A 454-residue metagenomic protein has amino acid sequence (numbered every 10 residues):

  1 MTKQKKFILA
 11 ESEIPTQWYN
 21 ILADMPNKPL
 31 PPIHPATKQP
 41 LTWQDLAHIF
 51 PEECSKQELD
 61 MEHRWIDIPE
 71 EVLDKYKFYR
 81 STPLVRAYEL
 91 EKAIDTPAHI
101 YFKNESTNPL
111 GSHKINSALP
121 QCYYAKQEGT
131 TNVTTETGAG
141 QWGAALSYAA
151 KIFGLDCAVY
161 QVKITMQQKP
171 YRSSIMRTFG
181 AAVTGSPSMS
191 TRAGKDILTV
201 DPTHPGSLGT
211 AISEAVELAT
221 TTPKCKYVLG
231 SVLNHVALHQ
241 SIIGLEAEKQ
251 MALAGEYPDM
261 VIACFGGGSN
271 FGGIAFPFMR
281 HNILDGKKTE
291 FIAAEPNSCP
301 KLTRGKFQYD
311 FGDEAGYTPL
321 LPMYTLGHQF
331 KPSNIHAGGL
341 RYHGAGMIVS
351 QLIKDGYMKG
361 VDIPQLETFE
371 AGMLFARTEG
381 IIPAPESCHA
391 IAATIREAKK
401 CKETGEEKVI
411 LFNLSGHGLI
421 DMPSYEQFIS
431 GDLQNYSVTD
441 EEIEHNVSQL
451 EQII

Functional and structural regions predicted by a protein language model:
T2-T130: Positively charged, low-complexity intrinsically disordered leader regions
W65, I197-H235, I243, G255 (+4 more regions): Active-site/ligand-binding loops adjacent to catalytic centers
N104-I115, V133-G143, L233-V236, I262-G267 (+4 more regions): Active-site nucleophile and cofactor-binding loops and adjacent substrate-binding regions of central metabolic enzymes
I115-Q121, T135-F153, Q167-P170, F265-A275 (+3 more regions): Short glycine/serine/threonine-rich phosphate/pyrophosphate-binding segments that cradle anionic phosphate groups
P120-T130, A144-D156, R177-T178, A275-D285 (+1 more regions): Alpha-helix C-terminal capping segments
A125-I164, Y257-F271, F291, E386 (+1 more regions): A short, small-residue-rich loop immediately preceding and capping a beta-strand
W142-P205, K301-F311, M422-S430: Active-site-proximal loop->helix
F265-S269, G273, Q365-P423, Q427-S430: Claisen-condensing/thiolase-fold acyl-transfer catalytic domains that form or cleave C-C bonds in fatty acid
